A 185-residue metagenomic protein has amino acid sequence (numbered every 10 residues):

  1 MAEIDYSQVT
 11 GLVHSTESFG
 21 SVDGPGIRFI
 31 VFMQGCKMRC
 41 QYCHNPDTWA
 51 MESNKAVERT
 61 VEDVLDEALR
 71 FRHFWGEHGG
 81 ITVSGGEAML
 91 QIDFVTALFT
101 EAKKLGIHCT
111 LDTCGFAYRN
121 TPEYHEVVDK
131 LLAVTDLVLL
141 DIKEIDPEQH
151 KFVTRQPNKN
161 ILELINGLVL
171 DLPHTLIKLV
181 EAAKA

Functional and structural regions predicted by a protein language model:
M1-M33, K37-S53, V57, R70-E77: N-terminal [4Fe-4S]-dependent radical SAM core
T60: Nucleotide-state-sensitive switch-loop elements of NTP-binding domains
L65, L69-H73, E77-G80, G85 (+1 more regions): Conserved AdoMet/S-adenosylmethionine-binding subsite of the radical SAM
